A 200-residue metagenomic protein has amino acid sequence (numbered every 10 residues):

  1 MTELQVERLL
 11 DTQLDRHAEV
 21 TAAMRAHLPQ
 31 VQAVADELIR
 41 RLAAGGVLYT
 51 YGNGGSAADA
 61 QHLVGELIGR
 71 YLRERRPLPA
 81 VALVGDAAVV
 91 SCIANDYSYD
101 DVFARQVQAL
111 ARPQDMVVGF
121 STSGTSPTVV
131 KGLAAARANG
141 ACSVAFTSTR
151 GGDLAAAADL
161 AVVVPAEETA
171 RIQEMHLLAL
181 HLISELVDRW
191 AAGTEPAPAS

Functional and structural regions predicted by a protein language model:
M1-A26: Generic N-terminal amphipathic, Lys/Arg-enriched alpha-helix
A23-A44: A short, well-structured juxtamembrane/interface segment
E37-A111: Glycine-rich, small/polar surface segments that engage phosphate groups of diverse ligands
V84, S121, T147, V162-A170: Short beta->alpha connector loops at strand-helix junctions that form conserved, small/polar/Pro-enriched
A109, A170-S200: A charged, well-structured terminal subsegment
V117, S143, A161-V163: Short, well-ordered beta-strand core segments
S123-P127: Beta-rich strand-turn-strand
F146-A158: Short, glycine/polar-rich helix-capping loops at beta-to-alpha or helix-loop-helix junctions that flank or form
